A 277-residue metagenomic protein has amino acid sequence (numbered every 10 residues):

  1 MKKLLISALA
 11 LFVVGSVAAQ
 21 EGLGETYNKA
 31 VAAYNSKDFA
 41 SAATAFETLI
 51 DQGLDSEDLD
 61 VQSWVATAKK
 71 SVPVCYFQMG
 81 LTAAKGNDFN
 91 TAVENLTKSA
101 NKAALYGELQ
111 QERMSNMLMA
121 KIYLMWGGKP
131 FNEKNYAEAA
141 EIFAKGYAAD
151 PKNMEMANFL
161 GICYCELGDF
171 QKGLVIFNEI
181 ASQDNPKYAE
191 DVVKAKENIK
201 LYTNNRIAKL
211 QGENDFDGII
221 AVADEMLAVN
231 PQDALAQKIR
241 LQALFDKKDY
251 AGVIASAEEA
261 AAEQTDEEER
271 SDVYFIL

Functional and structural regions predicted by a protein language model:
K2, A18-Y106, L118, E133: N-terminal leader/linker segments that initiate helical-solenoid repeat arrays
N35-S36, V74, Q78, K85 (+6 more regions): Register position in tetratricopeptide repeats
L49, S99, G146, I180 (+2 more regions): Canonical positions in the second alpha-helix
L54, A104, P151, N185 (+2 more regions): Short coil turns that delineate tetratricopeptide repeat
L59, A68, C75, E108-L109 (+6 more regions): TPR alpha-solenoid repeat register
Q62-W64, S71, Q78, L118 (+7 more regions): Canonical tetratricopeptide repeat
